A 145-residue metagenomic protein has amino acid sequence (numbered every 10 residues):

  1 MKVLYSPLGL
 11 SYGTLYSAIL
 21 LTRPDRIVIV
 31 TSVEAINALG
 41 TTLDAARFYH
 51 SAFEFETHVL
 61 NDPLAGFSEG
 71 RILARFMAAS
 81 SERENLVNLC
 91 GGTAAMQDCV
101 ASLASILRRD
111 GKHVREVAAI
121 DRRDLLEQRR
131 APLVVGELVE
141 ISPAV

Functional and structural regions predicted by a protein language model:
M1-L86, A95-V145: Long, low-complexity, Lys/Arg-enriched
C90-G92: Glycine-rich beta-strand-to-loop/alpha-helix junction loops that act as flexible
